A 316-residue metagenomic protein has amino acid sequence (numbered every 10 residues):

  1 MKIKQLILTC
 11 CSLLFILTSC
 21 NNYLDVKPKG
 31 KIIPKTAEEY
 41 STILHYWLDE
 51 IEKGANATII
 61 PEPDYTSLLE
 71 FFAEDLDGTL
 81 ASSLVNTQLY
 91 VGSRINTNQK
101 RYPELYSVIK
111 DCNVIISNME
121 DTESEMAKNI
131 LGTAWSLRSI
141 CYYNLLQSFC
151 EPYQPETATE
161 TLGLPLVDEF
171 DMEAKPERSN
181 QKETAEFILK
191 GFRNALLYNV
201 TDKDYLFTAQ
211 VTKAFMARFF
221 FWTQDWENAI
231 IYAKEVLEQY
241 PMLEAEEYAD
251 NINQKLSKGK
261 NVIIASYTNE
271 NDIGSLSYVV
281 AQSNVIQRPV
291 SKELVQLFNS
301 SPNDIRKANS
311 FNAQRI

Functional and structural regions predicted by a protein language model:
M1-P28: Bacterial Sec-dependent N-terminal signal peptides
C20-T66, A233, F298-P302, R306-N309: Membrane-proximal, proline-rich intrinsically disordered regions
L44, L48, L80, E238-I316: Elongated scaffold/linker segments in the mid-to-C-terminal portions of large proteins
L80-S148, N194-V200: Conserved, well-structured interaction surfaces
A127, Q181, D204-Y205: Short coil/turn linker motifs that delimit alpha-helical repeat modules in TPR/alpha-solenoid proteins
